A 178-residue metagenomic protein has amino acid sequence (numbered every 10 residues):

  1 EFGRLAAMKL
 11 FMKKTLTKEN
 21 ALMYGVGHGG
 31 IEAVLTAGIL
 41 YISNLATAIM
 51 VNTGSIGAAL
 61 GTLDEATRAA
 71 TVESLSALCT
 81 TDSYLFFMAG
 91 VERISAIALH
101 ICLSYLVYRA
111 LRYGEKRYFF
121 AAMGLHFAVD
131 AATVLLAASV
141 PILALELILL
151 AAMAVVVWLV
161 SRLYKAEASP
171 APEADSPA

Functional and structural regions predicted by a protein language model:
E1-F11, Y24-G25, T36-L40, S104-Y108 (+1 more regions): Generic transmembrane alpha-helix signature in multi-pass membrane proteins, especially transporters/channels
G3, A37, Y41-L45, L78-S83 (+2 more regions): Juxtamembrane/disordered regions of integral membrane proteins
L10-E19, R112-K116: Juxtamembrane helix-boundary/capping and inter-helix hinge elements in multi-pass membrane proteins
L22-E32, M123-F127: Transmembrane helix-bundle signature of multi-pass membrane transporters/permeases
V26-A70: Transmembrane alpha-helix/helix-exit interface in multi-pass inner-membrane proteins
A70-C102: Alpha-helix-centered segments that form part of catalytic cores
A89, R93-L163: Functionally important transmembrane alpha-helices
W158-A174: Membrane-interface capping segments at transmembrane-helix boundaries
